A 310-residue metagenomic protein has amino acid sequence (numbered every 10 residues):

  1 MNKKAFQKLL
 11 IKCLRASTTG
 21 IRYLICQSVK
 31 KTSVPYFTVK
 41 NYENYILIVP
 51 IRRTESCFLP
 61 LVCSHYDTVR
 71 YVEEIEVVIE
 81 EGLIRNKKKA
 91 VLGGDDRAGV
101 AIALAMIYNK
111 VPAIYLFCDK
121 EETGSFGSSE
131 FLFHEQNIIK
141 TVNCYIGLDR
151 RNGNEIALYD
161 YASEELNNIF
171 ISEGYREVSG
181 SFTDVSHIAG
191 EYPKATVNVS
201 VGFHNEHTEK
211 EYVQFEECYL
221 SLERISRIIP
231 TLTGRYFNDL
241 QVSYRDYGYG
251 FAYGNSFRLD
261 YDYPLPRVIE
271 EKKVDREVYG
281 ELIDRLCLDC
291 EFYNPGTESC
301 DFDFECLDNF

Functional and structural regions predicted by a protein language model:
K3-C57, C290: A non-catalytic alpha/beta surface segment that caps or lines the substrate-entry region of metallo-dependent hydrolase
S33-N41, I79-L83, E173-E177: Short secondary-structure junctions
V39-K40, S56-P112: Active-site metal-coordination/substrate-binding segment of hydrolases, especially metallo-dependent peptidases
E55-P60, K110-A113, K140-N143, Y192-K194: Short coil/turn connectors at secondary-structure junctions
L92-I169, E177-S179: Acidic/histidine-rich catalytic neighborhood of metal-dependent amide-processing enzymes
R176-S221: Zn-dependent metallopeptidase/amidohydrolase metal-coordination segment
N205-R276: His/Asp/Glu-rich mid-to-C-terminal helical/loop segments that flank catalytic regions of hydrolases
E270-F310: Cysteine-centered metal-binding/redox modules
